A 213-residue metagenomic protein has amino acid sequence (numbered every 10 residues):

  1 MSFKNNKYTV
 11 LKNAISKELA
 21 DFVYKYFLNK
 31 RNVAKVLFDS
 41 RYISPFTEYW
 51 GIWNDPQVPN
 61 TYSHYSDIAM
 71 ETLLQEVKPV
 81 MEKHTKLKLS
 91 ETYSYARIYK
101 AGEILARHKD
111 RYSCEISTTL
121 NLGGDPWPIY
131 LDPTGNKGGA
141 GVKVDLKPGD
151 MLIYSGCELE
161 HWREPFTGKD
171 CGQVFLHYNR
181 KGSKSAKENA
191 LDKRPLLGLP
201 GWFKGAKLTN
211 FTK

Functional and structural regions predicted by a protein language model:
M1-T85: Non-heme Fe(II)/2-oxoglutarate
K86-Y95: A short coil-to-beta-strand element that immediately follows conserved catalytic motifs
A101-W162, D170-V174, N179-P195: Catalytic core of non-heme Fe(II) oxygenases with the double-stranded beta-helix
G198-K213: Low-complexity, Gly/Ser/Thr/Pro-rich intrinsically disordered linker/tail segments
